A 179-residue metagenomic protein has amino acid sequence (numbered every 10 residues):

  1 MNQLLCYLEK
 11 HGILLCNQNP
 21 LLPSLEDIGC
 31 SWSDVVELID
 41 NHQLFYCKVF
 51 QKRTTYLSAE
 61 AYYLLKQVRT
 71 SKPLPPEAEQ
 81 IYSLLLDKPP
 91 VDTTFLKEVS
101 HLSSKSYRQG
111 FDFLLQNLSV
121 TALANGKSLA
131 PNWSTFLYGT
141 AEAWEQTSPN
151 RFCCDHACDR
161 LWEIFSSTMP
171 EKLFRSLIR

Functional and structural regions predicted by a protein language model:
M1-R179: Long, low-complexity intrinsically disordered regions
